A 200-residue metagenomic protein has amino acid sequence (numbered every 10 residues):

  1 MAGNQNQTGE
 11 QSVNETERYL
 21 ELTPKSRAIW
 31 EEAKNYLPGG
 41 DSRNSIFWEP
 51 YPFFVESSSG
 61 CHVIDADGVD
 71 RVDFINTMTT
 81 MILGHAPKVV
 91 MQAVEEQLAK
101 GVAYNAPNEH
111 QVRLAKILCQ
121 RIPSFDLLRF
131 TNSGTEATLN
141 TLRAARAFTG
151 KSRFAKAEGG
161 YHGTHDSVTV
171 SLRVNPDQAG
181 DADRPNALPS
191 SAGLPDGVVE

Functional and structural regions predicted by a protein language model:
M1-N6: N-terminal acidic, proline/glycine-rich, low-complexity intrinsically disordered segments
G9-S57, G197: Active-site-adjacent loop/helix segments that line or gate small-molecule/cofactor pockets in enzymes
T23-R27, S57, G84, K88 (+6 more regions): Electropositive phosphate-/nucleotide-binding environments in soluble metabolic enzymes
P24-E32, H62-V69, C119-Q120: Short, hydrophobic/aliphatic alpha-helical segments
P52-I75: Active-site and channel-lining beta-strand-loop segments that bind or position nucleotide-derived/phosphorylated
S59, T80-L83, V199-E200: Short, well-ordered beta-strand elements within core beta-sheets of diverse protein domains
D70-K151: Glycine-rich loop-to-alpha-helix module at the N-terminal edge of alpha/beta enzyme cores
K116-E200: PLP-dependent aspartate aminotransferase-fold enzymes
